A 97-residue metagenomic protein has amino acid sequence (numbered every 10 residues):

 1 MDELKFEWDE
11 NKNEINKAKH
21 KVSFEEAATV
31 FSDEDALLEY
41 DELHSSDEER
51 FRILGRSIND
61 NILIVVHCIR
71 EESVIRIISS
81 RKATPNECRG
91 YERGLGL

Functional and structural regions predicted by a protein language model:
M1-L97: Ribonuclease/tRNase effector modules and their secretory precursors
